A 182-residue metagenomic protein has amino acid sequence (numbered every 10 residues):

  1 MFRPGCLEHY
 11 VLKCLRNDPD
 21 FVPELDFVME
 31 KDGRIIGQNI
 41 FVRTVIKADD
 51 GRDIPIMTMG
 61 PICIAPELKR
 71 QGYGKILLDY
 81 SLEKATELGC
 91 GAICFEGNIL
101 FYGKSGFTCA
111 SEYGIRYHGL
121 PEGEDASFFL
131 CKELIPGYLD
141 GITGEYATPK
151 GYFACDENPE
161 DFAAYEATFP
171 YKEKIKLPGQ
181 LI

Functional and structural regions predicted by a protein language model:
M1-I46: Active-site rim helix/loop that mediates acceptor-substrate recognition in acyltransferases
L25, M29-K31, C63, C90-N98: Internal, conserved structured core segments that host functional sites
K31-G33, E67, E133-Y138: Short loop segments at secondary-structure junctions
R34, R52, A65-I76, L88 (+1 more regions): Conserved glycine-rich acetyl-CoA-binding loop
V45-T58, K69: A conserved beta-turn-beta hairpin within the catalytic core of GNAT-like acetyltransferases that forms part
M59, I64, R70-E83, C94-F95: Conserved acetyl-CoA-binding loop-helix of GNAT-fold acetyltransferases
E87-G91, G97-E124: Conserved active-site alpha-helix within GNAT-family acetyltransferase domains
P136-I182: Acidic/histidine-enriched, glycine/proline-rich intrinsically disordered or flexible terminal extensions
